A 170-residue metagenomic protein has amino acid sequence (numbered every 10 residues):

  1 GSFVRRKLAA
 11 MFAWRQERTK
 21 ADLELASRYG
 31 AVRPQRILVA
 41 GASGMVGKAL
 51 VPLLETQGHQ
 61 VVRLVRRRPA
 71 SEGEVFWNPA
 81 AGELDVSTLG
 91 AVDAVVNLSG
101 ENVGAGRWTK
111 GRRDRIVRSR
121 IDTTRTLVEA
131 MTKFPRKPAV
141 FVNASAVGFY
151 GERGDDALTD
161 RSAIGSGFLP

Functional and structural regions predicted by a protein language model:
S2-A31: A conserved amphipathic terminal alpha-helix motif
R33-R36, P138: Phosphate-coordination loops involved in phosphoryl transfer and adenosine-cofactor binding
I37-Q57: N-terminal Rossmann NAD(P)H-binding glycine-rich loop of SDR-like oxidoreductase domains
A40, L64, V95-S99, F141-V147: SDR active-site strand-loop-helix element
V61: Short beta-strand element of Class I
L64-R68, P79: N-terminal Rossmann-fold cofactor-binding loop
F76-T126: NAD(P)H-binding glycine-rich loop region in Rossmannoid oxidoreductase-like domains and their noncatalytic homologs
R113, R125-F168: Conserved Rossmann-fold NAD(P)-dependent oxidoreductase catalytic core, especially the SDR/UDP-sugar
